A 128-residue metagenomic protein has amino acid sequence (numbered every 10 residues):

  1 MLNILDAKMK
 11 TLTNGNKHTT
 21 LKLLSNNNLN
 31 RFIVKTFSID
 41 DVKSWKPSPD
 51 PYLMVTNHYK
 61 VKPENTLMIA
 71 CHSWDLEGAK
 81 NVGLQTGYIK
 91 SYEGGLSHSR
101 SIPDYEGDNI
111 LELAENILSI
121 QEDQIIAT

Functional and structural regions predicted by a protein language model:
N3, A7-K8, N16-K17, L21-T128: Asp-based, Mg2+/Mn2+-dependent phosphohydrolase catalytic module
T13: Conserved phosphate-coupling serine/threonine residues in phosphotransfer and NTP-handling enzymes
